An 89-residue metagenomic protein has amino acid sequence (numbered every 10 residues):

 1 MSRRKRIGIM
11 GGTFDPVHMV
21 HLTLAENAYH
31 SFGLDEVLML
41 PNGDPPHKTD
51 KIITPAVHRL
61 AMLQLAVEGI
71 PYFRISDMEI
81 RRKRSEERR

Functional and structural regions predicted by a protein language model:
M1-R89: Nucleotidyltransferase catalytic core that binds NTPs
